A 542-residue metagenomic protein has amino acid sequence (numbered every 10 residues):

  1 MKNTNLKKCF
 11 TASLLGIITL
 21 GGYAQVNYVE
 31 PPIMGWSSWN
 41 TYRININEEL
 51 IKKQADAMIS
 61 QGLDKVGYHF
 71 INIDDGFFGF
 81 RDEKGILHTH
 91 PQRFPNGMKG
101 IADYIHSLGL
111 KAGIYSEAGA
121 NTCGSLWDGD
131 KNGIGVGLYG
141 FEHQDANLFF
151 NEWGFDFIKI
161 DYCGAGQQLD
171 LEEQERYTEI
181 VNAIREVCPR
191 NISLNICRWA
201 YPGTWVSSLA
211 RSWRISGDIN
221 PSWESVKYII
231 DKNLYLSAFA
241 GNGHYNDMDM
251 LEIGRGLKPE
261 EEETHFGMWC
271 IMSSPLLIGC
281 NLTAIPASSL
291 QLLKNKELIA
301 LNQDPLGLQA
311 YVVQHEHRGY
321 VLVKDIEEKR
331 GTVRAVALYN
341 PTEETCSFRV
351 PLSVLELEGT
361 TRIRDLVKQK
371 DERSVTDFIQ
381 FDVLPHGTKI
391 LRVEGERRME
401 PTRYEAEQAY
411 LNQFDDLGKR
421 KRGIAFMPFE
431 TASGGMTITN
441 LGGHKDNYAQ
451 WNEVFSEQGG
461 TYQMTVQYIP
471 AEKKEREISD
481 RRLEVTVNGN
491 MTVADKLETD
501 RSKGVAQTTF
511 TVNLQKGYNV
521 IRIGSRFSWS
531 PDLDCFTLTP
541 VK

Functional and structural regions predicted by a protein language model:
M1-Q25: Bacterial Sec-dependent N-terminal signal peptides
Y28, P32-S38, G67-D74, K111-S116 (+7 more regions): Structural recognition of the beta-strand scaffold that forms the well-ordered cores of secreted hydrolase catalytic
L50, Q54, M58-Q167: Aromatic-lined carbohydrate-binding/catalytic grooves of carbohydrate-active enzymes
F141, E175, V187, N191-N281 (+1 more regions): Glycan-recognition surfaces
G267-V313, P385-N412: Catalytic cores of secreted or luminal carbohydrate-active enzymes
W269-M272, L277-G279, E316-L357, H386 (+3 more regions): Carbohydrate-binding surface patches
L277-T342, R420-G442: Glycan-recognition and catalytic regions of carbohydrate-active enzymes
C346, L355-I363, D377-Q380, H386-K542: Extracytoplasmic
